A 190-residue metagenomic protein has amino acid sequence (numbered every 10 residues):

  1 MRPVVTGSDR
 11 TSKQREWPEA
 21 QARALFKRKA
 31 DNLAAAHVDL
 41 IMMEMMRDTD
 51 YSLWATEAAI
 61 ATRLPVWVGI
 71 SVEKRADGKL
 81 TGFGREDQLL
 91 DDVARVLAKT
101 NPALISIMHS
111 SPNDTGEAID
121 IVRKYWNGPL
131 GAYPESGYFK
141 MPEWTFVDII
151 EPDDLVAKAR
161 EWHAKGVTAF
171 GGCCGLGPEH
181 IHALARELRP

Functional and structural regions predicted by a protein language model:
M1-P190: Domain-level signal for soluble alpha/beta catalytic cores
